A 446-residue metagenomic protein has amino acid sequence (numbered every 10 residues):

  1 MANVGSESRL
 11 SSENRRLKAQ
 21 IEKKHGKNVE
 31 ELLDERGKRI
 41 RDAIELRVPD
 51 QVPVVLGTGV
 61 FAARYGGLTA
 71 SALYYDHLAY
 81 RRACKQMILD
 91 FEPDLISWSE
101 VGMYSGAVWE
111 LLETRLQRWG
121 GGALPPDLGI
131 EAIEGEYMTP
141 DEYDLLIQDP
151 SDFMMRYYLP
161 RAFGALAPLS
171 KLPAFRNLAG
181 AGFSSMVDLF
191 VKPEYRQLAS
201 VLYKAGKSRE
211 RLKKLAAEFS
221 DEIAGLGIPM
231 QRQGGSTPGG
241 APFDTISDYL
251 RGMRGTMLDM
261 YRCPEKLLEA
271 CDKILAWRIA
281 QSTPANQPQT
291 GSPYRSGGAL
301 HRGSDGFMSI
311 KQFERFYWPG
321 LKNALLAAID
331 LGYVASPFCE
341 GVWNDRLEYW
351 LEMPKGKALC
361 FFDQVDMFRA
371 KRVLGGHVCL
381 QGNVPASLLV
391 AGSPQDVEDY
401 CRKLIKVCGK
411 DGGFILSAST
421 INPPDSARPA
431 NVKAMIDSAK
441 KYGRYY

Functional and structural regions predicted by a protein language model:
A2-Y446: Catalytic cores of TIM-barrel enzymes
